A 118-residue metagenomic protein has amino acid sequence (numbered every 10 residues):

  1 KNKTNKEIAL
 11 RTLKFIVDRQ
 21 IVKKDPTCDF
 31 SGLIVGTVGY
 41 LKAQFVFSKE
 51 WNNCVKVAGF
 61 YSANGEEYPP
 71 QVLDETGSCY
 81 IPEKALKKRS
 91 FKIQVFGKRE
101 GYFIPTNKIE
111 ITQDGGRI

Functional and structural regions predicted by a protein language model:
K1-R117: N-terminal assembly/attachment segments of tailed bacteriophage virion structural proteins
